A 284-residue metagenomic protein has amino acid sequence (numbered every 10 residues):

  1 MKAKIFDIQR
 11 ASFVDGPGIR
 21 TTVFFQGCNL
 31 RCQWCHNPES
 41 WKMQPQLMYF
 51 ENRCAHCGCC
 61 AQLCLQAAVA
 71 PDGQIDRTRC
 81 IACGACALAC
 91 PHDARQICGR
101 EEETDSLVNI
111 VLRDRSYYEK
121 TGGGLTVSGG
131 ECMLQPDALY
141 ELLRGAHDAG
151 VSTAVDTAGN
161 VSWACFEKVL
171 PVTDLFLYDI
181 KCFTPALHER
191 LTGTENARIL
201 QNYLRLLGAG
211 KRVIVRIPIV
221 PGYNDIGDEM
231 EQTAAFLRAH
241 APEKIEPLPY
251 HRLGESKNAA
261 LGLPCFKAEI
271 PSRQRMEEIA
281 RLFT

Functional and structural regions predicted by a protein language model:
K2-P17, G208, I214, I219-T284: Auxiliary Fe-S-binding modules of radical SAM enzymes
F6-C59, G73-A82: N-terminal pre-triad scaffold of radical SAM enzymes
T21, L125, T153-V155, F176-Y178 (+2 more regions): Hydrophobic faces of well-ordered beta-strands that scaffold small-molecule active sites in alpha/beta enzyme cores
M43-P171: Conserved Radical SAM active-site core
Q44, T184-R190, E255-N258: A short acidic, helix-capping loop that chelates divalent metal ions and anchors anionic groups
L112-R113, E119-G145, S162-C165, F183-L207 (+1 more regions): Conserved glycine-rich "GG(E/T)P / GGGxP" loop and the immediately following alpha-helix in the radical SAM core
L170-F183, P242-H251: Non-cysteine beta-strand/loop elements that form the S-adenosyl-L-methionine
